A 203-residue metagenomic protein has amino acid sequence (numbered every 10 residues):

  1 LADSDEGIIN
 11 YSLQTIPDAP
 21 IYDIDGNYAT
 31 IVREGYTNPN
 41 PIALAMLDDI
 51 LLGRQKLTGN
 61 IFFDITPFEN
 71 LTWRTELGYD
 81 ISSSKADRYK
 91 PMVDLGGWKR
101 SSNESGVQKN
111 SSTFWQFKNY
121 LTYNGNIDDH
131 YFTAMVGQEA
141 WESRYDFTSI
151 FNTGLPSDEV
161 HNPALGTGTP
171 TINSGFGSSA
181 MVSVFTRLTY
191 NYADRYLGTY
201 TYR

Functional and structural regions predicted by a protein language model:
L1-K56, R74-S183: Surface-exposed loop/interface segments of Gram-negative outer-membrane beta-barrel transport/assembly proteins
I61, Y123, F185-R187: Generic recognition of flexible, low-complexity loop/linker segments
F62, T66, T72-E76, Y131-M135 (+2 more regions): Membrane-spanning beta-strand positions in outer-membrane beta-barrel proteins
T66-F68, N126-D128, A193: Outer-membrane beta-barrel channels and translocator barrels
T75, F117, V182-L188, Y192 (+1 more regions): Extended, hydrophobic alpha-helical segments in both membrane/secreted and soluble proteins
